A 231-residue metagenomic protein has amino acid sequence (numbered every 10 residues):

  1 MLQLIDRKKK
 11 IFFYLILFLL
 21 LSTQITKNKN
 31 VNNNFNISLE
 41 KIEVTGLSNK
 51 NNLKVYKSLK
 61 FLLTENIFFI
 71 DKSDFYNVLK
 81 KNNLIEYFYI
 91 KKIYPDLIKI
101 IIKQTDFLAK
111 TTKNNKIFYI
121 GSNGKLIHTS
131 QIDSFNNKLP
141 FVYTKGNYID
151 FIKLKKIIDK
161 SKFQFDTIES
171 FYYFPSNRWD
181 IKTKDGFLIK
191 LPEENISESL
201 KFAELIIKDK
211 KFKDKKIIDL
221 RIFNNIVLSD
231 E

Functional and structural regions predicted by a protein language model:
M1-E231: Charged, solvent-exposed interaction patches on well-folded alpha/beta domains that mediate macromolecular contacts
